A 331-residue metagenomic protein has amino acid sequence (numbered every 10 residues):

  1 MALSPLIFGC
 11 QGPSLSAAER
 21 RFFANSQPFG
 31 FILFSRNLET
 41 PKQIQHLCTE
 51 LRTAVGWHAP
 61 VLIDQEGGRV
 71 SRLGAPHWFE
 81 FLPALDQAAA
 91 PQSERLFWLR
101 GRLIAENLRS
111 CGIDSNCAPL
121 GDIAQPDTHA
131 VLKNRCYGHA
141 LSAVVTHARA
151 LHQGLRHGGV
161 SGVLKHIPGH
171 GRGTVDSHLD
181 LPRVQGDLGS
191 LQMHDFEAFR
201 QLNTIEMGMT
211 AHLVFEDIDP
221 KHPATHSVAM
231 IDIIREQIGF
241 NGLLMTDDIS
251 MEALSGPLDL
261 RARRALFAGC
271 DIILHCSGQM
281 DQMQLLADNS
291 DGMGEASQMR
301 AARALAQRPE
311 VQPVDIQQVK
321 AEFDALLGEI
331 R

Functional and structural regions predicted by a protein language model:
M1-A59, G67-H77, I330-R331: N-terminal hydrophobic targeting/anchoring segments and the immediately downstream early-domain regions of hydrolases
M1-F29, G256-R331: Preference for extracellular/luminal or secreted protein segments
M1-P5, E66-A88, I123-K133, G162-R183 (+1 more regions): N-terminal small/glycine-rich loop or linker at the start of catalytic domains across soluble metabolic enzymes
S4-S16, L82-L99, G138, H178-M193 (+1 more regions): Active-site mouth loops of central-metabolism enzymes
P28-R36, D114-L120, C270-I273: Divalent metal-dependent hydrolysis catalytic cores, especially in the metallo-beta-lactamase
R36-A54, A59, R149-R156, V160-S297: Second-shell residues forming the walls of enzyme active-site clefts
E39-H46, A89-N107, H139-H147, G189-Q192: Glycine-rich anion/phosphate-binding loops
A54-E80, F97-A124, V144, H152-P168: Glycine-rich, aromatic-flanked loop segments that form ligand/cofactor-binding clefts across common enzyme folds
